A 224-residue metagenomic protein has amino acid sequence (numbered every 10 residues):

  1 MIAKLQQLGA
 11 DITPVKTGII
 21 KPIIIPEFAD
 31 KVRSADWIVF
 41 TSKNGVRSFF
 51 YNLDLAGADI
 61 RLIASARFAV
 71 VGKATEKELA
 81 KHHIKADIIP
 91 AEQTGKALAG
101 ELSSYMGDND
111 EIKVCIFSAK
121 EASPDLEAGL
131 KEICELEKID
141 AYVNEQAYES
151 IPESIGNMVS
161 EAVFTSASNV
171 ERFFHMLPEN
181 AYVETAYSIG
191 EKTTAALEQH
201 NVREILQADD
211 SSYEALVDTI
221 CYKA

Functional and structural regions predicted by a protein language model:
M1-A224: Signature of uroporphyrinogen-III synthase
